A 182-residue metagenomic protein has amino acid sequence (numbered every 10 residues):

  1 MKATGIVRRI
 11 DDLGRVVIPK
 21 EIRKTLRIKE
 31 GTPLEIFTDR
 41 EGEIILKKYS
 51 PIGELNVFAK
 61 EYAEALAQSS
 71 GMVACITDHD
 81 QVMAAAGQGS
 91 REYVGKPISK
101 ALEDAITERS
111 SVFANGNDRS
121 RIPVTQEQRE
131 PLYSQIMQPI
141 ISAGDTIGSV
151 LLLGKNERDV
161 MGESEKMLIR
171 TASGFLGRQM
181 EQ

Functional and structural regions predicted by a protein language model:
G14-L26: Short beta-strand-centered segments at strand-helix junctions
N56-A65, I98-E103, S149-Q182: Juxtadomain coupling helices with adjacent low-complexity linkers
A63-S69, A74: Short regulatory alpha-helical segment in sensory/regulatory domains of signaling proteins that mediates
V73-A85: Short hydrophobic alpha-helical segments used for membrane anchoring or interfacial signaling
R91-E127: Regulatory sensory and allosteric helical modules in signal-transduction proteins and certain transcription factors
S134-I141: A short, aliphatic-rich beta-strand micro-motif
